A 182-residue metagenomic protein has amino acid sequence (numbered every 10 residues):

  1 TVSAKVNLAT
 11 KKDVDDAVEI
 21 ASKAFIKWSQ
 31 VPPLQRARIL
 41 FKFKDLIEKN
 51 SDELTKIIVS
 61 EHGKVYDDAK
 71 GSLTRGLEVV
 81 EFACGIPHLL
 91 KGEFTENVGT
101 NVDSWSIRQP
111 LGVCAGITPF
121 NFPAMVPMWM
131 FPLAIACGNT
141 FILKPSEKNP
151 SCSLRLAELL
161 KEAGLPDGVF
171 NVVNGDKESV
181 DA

Functional and structural regions predicted by a protein language model:
T1-V102: N-terminal Rossmann-like NAD(P)+-binding subdomain of aldehyde/semialdehyde dehydrogenases
G92-A182: Rossmann-like NAD(P) dinucleotide-binding subdomain of oxidoreductase/dehydrogenase enzymes
